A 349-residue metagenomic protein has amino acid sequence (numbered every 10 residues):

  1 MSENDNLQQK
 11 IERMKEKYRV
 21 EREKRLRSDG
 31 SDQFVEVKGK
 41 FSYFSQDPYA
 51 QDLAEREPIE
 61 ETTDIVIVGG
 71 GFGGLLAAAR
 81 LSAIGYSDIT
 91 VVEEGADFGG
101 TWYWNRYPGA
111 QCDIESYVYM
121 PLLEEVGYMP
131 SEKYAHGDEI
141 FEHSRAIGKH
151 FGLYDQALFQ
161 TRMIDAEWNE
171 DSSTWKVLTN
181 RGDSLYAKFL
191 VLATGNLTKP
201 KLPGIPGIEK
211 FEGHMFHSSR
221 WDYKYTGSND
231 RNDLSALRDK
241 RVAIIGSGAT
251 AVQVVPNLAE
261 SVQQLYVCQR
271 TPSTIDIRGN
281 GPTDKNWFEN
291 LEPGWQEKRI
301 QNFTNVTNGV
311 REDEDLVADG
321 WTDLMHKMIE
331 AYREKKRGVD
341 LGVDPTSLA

Functional and structural regions predicted by a protein language model:
S2-I65, S82-E209, L234-L237, S247 (+1 more regions): N-terminal FAD-binding dinucleotide-binding subdomain shared by FAD-dependent oxidases/monooxygenases
V66-V68, A243: Conserved hydrophobic packing residues within short motifs/helices of P-loop NTPase cores of ABC-family ATPases
G69-L75, S247-G248: Glycine-rich Rossmann-fold phosphate-binding loop(s) that bind the pyrophosphate of adenine dinucleotide cofactors
L75-L76, Q253: Short alpha-helical segment within the catalytic ATP-binding CA
L81, N257-L258: Aromatic pocket-lining residues of Rossmann-like dinucleotide-binding sites
V92, M215, R220, D230 (+2 more regions): A conserved hydrophobic secondary-structure block that centers on an alpha-helix together with its immediately flanking
G213, V262-Q263: Short glycine-/polar-rich loops that comprise or flank the Walker A/P-loop and associated switch/sensor motifs
S247-N257: Mid-domain beta-loop-alpha active-site segment that forms a flexible, acidic cofactor/metal-binding surface
